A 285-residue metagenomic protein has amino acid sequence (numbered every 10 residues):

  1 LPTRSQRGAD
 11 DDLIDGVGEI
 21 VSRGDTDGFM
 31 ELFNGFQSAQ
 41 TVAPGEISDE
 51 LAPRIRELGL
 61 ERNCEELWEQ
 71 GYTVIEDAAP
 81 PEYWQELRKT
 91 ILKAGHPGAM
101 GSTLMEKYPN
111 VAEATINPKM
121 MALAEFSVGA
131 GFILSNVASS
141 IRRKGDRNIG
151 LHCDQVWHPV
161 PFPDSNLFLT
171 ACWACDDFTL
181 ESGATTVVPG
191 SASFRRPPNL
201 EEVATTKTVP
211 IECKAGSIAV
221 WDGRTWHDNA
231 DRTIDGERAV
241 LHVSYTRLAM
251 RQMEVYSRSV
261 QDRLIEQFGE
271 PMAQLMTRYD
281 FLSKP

Functional and structural regions predicted by a protein language model:
R4, G8-F162: Non-heme Fe(II)-dependent double-stranded beta-helix
R4, I14, F194-T225, A230-P285: Conserved double-stranded beta-helix
V74-I75, A171, A219-W221: Short hydrophobic-aromatic micro-motifs
P80-P81, S139-R142, F178-L180, A192-S193 (+2 more regions): Short, solvent-exposed loop/turn segments at secondary-structure junctions
I133, S165-L167, D235-E237: A short, structural micro-pattern
N136-S139, A171-W173, L241-Y245: A structural signal for short, well-ordered beta-strand segments
R147-C213, M250-S259: Catalytic core of non-heme Fe(II) oxygenases with the double-stranded beta-helix
